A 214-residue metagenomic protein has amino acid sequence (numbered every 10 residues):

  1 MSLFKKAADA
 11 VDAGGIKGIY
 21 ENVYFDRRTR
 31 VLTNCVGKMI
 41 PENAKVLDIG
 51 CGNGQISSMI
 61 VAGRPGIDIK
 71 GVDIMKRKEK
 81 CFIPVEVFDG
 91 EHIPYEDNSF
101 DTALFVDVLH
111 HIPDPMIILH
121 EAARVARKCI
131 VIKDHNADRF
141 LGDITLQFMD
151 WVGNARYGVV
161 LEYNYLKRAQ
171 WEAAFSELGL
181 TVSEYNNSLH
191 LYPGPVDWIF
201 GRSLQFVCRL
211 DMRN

Functional and structural regions predicted by a protein language model:
K5-V31: Class I SAM-dependent methyltransferase Rossmann-like catalytic core, especially the SAM/SAH-binding loop
N43-G52: Conserved class I S-adenosyl-L-methionine
N53-H92: Class I SAM-dependent methyltransferase SAM/SAH-binding core
S58, H135-P195: C-terminal alpha-helical "lid/dimerization" subdomain adjacent to the S-adenosyl-L-methionine
L104: A conserved beta-strand element that flanks and buttresses the S-adenosyl-L-methionine
D107-H111: Short catalytic micro-motifs in class I SAM-dependent methyltransferases
I112-E121: A short, conserved alpha-helix within the catalytic core of class I
K128-H135: Conserved beta-strand signature within the Rossmann-like core of class I S-adenosyl-L-methionine
